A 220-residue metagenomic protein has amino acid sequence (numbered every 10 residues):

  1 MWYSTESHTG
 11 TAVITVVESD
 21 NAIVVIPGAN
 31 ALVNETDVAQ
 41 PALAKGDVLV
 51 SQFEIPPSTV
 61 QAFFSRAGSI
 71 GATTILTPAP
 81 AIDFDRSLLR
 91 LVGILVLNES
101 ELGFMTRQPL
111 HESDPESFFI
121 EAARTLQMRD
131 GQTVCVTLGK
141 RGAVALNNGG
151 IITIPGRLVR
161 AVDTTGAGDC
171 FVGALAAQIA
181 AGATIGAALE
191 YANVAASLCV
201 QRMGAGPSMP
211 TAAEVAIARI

Functional and structural regions predicted by a protein language model:
M1-T9, T77-A79, C135-L138: Beta-strand->loop->alpha-helix junctions that form or flank phosphate-binding loops in nucleotide-handling enzymes
M1-V48, A216-I220: Conserved N-terminal subdomain of the carbohydrate kinase-like
G10, V60, E99-L102, V172 (+1 more regions): A general structural signal for well-ordered alpha-helical segments in protein cores
N21-I23, G103-T106, P207-S208: A short acidic, helix-capping loop that chelates divalent metal ions and anchors anionic groups
P27-A31, P78-A81, S100-L102, R157-V159: Short, acidic/turn-prone active-site loops that include or flank metal/cofactor- and phosphate-binding residues
A44, R90, R129: Structured loop/turn residues at beta-strand edges in well-structured enzyme cores
V48-E121, R141-A143: Conserved beta-alpha-beta core of the PfkB/ribokinase-like small-molecule kinase fold
I82-D83, S87, Q108, S113-I220: Conserved phosphate-binding/catalytic region of the ribokinase-like
